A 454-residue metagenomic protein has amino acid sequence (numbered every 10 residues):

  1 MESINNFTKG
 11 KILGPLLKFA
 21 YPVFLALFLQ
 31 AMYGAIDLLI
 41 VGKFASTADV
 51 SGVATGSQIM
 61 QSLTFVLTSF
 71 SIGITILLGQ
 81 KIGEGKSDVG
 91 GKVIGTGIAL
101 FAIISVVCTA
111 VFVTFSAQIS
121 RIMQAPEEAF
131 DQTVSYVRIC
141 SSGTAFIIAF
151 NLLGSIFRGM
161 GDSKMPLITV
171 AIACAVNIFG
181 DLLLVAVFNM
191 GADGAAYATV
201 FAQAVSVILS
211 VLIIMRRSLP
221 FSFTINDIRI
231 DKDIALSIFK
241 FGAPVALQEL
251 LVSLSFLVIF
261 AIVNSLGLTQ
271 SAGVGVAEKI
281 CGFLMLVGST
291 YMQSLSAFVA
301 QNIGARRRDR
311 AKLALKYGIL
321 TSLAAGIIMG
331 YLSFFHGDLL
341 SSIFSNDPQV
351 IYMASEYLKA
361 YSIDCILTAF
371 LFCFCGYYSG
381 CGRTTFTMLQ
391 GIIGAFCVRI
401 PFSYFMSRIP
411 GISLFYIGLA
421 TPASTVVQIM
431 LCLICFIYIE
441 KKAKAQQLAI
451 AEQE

Functional and structural regions predicted by a protein language model:
M1-A20, L78-A145, V187-A243, V299-D364 (+1 more regions): Short alpha-helical transmembrane segments in multi-pass integral membrane proteins
K9, L13-M32, I36, I59-V66 (+7 more regions): Residue-level signal for short hydrophobic patches within transmembrane helices of multi-pass membrane transporters
K18-D37, I139, A173, A202-S206 (+4 more regions): Transmembrane helical elements of multi-pass membrane transporters/channels
Q30, G34-V41, T64-S71, T75 (+17 more regions): Alpha-helical transmembrane segments and their lipid-water interface positions in multi-pass membrane proteins
M32-S51, S120-E127, L183-M190, L250-F283 (+3 more regions): Helix-terminus/linker motif at the lipid-water interface of multi-pass membrane proteins
V50-A110, I147-P166, F260, V274-G337 (+1 more regions): Small-residue-rich hydrophobic transmembrane alpha-helices
C140-R158, P166-C174, A195-S210, S289-M292 (+4 more regions): Short runs within selected transmembrane alpha-helices of multi-pass transporters and secretion channels
L153-G161, D181-M190: Membrane-water interface regions at transmembrane-helix termini and the short interhelical loops of multi-pass membrane
